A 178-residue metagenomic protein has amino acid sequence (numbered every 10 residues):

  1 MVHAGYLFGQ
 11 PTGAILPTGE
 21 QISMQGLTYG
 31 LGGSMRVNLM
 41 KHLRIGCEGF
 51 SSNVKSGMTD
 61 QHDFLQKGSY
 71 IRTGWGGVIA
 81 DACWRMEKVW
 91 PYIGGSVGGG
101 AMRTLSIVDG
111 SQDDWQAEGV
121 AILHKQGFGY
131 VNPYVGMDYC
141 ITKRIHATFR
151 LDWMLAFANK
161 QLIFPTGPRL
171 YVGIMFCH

Functional and structural regions predicted by a protein language model:
M1-M40, I45, C177-H178: Short glycine/proline- and aromatic-enriched beta-strand/turn motifs that initiate or cap beta-hairpins
M1-V2, I93-S96, R150-D152: Extended hydrophobic secondary-structure segments that form protein cores and membrane-embedded regions
A4-Q10, S52-N53, L151-M154: Generic short beta-strand segments
Y6, V37-D114, Y139-I141, I145 (+1 more regions): Gram-negative (and chloroplast) outer-membrane scaffold detector with strong preference for beta-barrel transmembrane
I15-Q21, Q61-S69, A117-L123, A156-L162: Extracellular loop and loop/strand-boundary signature of outer-membrane beta-barrel proteins
Q25-L31, Y70-G76, V89, K125-V131 (+1 more regions): Residues that define the transmembrane beta-barrel architecture of outer-membrane proteins
V54, V131-H178: Predominantly the C-terminal beta-signal and adjacent terminal strand-loop region of outer-membrane beta-barrel
D113-A121, N132-Y134: Short, local alpha-helical segments
